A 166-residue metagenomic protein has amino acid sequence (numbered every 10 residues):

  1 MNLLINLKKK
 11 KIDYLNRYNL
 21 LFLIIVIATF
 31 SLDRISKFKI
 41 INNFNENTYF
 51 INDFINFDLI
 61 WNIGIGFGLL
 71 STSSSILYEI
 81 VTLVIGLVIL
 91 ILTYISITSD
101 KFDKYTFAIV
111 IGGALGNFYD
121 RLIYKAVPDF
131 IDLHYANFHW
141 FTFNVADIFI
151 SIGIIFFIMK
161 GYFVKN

Functional and structural regions predicted by a protein language model:
M1-N166: Alpha-helical transmembrane bundles and membrane-interface segments of multipass inner-membrane proteins
